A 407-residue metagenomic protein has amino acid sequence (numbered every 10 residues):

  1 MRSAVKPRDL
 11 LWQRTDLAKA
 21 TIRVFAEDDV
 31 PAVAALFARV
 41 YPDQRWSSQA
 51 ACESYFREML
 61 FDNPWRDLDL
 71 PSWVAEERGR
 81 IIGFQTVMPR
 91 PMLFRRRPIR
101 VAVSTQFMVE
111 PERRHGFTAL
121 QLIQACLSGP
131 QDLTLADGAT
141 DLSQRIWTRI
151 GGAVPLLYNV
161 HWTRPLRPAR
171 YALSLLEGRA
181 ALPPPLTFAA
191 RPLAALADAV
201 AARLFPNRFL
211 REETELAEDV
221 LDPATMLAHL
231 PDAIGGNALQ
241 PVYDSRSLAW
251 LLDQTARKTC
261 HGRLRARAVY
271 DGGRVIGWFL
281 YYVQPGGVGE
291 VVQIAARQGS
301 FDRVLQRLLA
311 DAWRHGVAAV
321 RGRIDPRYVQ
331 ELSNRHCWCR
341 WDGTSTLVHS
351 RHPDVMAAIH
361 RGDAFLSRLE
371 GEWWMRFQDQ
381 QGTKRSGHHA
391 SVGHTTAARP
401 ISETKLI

Functional and structural regions predicted by a protein language model:
R2-A4, F25, P31-F94, I99 (+2 more regions): Amide-forming acyltransferase catalytic core, primarily the GNAT-like/NAT-type and related acyltransferase folds
R2-L17, P71, L133-A199, Q254-A256 (+5 more regions): Active-site/acyl-donor-binding loops of N-acyltransferases
M88-P89, Q106, P111, G138 (+2 more regions): Residues that line or immediately flank small-molecule/substrate-binding pockets and catalytic motifs
P98-P111, G287-R297: Conserved acetyl-CoA binding element of GNAT-fold acetyltransferases
I99-A102, F117-Q121, G138-R145: Residues forming well-ordered secondary-structure scaffolds
Q106-S128, A136, G299-D311: Conserved acetyl-CoA-binding loop-helix of GNAT-fold acetyltransferases
